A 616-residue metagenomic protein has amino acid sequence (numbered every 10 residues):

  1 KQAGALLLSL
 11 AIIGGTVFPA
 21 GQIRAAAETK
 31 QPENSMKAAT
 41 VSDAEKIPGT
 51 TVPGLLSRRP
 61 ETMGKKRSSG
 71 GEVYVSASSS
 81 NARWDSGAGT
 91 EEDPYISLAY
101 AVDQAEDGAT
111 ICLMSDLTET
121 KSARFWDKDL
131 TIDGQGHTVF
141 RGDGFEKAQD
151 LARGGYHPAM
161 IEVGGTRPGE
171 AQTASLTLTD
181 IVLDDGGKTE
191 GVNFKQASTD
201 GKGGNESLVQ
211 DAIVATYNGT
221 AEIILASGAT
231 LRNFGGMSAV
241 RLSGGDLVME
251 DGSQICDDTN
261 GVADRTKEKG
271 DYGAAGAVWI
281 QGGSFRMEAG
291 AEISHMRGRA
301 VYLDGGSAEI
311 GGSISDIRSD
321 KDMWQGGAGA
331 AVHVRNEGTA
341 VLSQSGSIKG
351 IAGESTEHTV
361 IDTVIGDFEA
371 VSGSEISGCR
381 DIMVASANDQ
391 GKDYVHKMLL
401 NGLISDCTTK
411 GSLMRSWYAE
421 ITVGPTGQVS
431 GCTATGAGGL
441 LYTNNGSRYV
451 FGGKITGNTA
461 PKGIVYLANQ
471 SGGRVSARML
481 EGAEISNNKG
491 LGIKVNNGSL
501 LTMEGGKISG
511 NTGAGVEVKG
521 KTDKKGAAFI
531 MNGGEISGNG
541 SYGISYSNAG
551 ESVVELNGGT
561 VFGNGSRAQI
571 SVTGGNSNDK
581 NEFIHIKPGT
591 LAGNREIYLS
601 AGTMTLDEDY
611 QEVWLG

Functional and structural regions predicted by a protein language model:
K1-L7: Bacterial Sec-dependent N-terminal signal peptides
L8-T16: Hydrophobic core
A26-Y100: Right-handed parallel beta-helix/beta-solenoid
S78-R83, D116-T118, G136-T138, L183: Acidic glycine-/aspartate-rich tracts in secreted/extracellular proteins
G108-G144, F234-G236, S347, I597 (+1 more regions): N-terminal extracellular ligand-recognition/capping segment immediately after the signal peptide
T118-T131, F140-D180, D184-I224, M237-G245 (+12 more regions): Extracellular beta-strand-rich solenoid/capping regions of secreted or surface-exposed proteins that bind or remodel
L130, Q135, L178-I181, G186-G187 (+43 more regions): Solvent-exposed loop/turn tips at the surfaces of repeat/solenoid architectures
P158, G203-I213, M237-V240, D271-V278 (+21 more regions): Glycine-centered small-residue motifs that form tight turns and secondary-structure capping sites at repeat-unit
